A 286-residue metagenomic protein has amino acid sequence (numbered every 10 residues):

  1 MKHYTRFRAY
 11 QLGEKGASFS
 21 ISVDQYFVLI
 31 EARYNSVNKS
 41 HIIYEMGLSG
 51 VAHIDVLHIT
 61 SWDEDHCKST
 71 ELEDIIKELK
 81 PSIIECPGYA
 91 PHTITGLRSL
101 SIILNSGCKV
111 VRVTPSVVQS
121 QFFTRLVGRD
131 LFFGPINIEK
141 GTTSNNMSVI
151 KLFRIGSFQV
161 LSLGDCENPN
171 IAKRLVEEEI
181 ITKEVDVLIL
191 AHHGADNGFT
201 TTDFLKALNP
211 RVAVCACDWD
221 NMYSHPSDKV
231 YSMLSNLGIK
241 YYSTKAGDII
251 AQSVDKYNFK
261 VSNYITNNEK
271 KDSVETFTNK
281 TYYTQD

Functional and structural regions predicted by a protein language model:
M1-H53, R112-E184, I250-D286: Core dinuclear metal-dependent hydrolase active-site scaffold
R8-Y10, V28, H58, E85 (+4 more regions): Hydrophobic/aromatic beta-strand patches that form the interior of the parallel beta-sheet core in alpha/beta enzyme
L12, I30-Y34, S61-W62, Y89 (+3 more regions): Active-site metal-binding loops of divalent metal-dependent hydrolases
Y26, L79-I84, S106-K109, N209-V212 (+1 more regions): A short helix->loop->beta-strand "cap" motif at the edges of active sites that frequently abuts
S36-C86, E178-A195, N209-A213: Active-site metal-binding motif and surrounding structural segment of the metallo-beta-lactamase
T60, C86-A90, T95-L97, V127 (+1 more regions): Divalent cation-coordinating acidic motifs and surrounding scaffolds that mediate Ca2+/Mg2+/Mn2+/Zn2+-dependent binding
E64-E78, I94-S101, T201-D203, P226-D228: Metal-dependent catalytic neighborhoods of phosphoester/phosphodiester hydrolases
P91, L97-R98, T182-I250: Long, structured stretches of catalytic cores involved in phosphate-ester chemistry, encompassing
